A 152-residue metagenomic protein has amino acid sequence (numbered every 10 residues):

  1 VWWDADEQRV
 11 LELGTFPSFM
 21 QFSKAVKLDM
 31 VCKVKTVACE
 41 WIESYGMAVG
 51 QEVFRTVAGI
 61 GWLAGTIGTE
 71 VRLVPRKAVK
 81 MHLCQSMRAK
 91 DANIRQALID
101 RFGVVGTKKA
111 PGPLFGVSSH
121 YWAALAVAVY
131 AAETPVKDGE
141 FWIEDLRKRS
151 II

Functional and structural regions predicted by a protein language model:
V1-I152: Phosphate- and other anionic-substrate recognition elements at nucleic-acid/protein interfaces
